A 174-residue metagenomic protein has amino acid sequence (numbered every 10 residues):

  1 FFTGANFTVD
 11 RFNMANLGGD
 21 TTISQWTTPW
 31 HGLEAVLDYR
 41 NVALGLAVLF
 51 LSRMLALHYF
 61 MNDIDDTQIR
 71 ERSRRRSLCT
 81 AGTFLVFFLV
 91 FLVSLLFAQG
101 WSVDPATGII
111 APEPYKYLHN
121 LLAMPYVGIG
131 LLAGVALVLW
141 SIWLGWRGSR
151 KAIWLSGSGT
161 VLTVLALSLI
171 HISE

Functional and structural regions predicted by a protein language model:
F1-K151: Long, contiguous internal "core" modules enriched in hydrophobic/ aromatic residues
W154-L162: Central hydrophobic cores of alpha-helical transmembrane segments in multi-pass integral membrane proteins
L162-S168: Aromatic-anchored segments of alpha-helical transmembrane domains
I170-E174: Conserved small/polar residues in nucleotide/adenosyl-binding loops
